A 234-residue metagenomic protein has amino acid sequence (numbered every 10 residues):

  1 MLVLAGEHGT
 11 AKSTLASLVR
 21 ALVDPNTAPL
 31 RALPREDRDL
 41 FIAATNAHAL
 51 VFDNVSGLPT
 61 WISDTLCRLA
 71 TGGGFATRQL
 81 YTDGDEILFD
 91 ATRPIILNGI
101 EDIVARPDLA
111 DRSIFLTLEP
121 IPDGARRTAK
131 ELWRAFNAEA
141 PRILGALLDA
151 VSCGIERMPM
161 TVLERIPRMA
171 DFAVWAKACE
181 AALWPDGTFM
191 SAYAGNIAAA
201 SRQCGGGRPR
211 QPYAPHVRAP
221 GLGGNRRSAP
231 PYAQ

Functional and structural regions predicted by a protein language model:
M1-N46: P-loop NTPase catalytic core of nucleic-acid-dependent motor ATPases
H8, F52, L58, G154-Q234: DNA transaction DNA-binding modules
D24, S63-I87: Conserved catalytic/switch belt of AAA+ P-loop NTPases
D39-A43, Q79-L97: AAA+/SF3 P-loop NTPase mechanochemical coupling elements
N46-H48, G73, A91-P94, D108-S113 (+1 more regions): Short glycine-/polar-rich loops that comprise or flank the Walker A/P-loop and associated switch/sensor motifs
H48-A70, I100-D111: Conserved AAA+/SF3 P-loop NTPase catalytic/coupling segment centered on the Walker-B
A105-D123: A short helix-turn-beta junction within AAA+ P-loop NTPase domains corresponding to the substrate/partner-engaging
L118-F136: A short, charged helix-loop
